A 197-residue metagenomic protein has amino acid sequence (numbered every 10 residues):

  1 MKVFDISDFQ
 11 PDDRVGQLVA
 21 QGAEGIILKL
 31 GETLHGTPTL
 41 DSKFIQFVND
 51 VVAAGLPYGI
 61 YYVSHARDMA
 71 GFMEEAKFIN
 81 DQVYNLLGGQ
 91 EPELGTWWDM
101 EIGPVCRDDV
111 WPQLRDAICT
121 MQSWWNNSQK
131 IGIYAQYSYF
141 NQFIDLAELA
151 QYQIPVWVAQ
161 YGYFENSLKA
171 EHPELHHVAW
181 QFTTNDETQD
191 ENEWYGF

Functional and structural regions predicted by a protein language model:
M1-D8, G16-A20, E24, D145-F197: Functionally critical loop-and-helix segments that line ligand-binding/catalytic clefts of soluble enzyme domains
M1-S123: Substrate-binding cleft of extracellular glycoside hydrolase catalytic domains
H35, R67, F140, E165 (+1 more regions): Flexible, glycine-rich phosphate/dinucleotide-binding loops and adjacent beta-alpha linkers at cofactor/substrate
N49, N80, N85, N126-N127 (+4 more regions): Detector for Asparagine
G59-Y61, G132, W157, W180: Structural detector of well-ordered beta-strand residues that form the stable sheet scaffold of enzyme domains
P92-A170: Catalytic domains of cell-wall/extracellular-matrix polysaccharide-remodeling enzymes, centered on de-N-acetylation
